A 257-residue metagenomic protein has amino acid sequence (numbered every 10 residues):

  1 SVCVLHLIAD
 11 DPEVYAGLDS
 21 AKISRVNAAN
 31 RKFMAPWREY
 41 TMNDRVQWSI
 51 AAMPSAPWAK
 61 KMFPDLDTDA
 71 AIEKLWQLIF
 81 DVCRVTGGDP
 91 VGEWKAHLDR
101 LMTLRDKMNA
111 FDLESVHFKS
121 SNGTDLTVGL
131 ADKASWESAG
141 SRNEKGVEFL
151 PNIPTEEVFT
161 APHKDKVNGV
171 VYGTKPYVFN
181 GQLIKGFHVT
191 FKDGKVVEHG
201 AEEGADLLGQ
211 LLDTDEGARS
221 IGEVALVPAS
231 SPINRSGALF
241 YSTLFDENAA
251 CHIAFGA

Functional and structural regions predicted by a protein language model:
S1-V167: Active-site bordering "gate/hinge" segments that shape substrate access to catalytic or cofactor-binding pockets
V4-H6, S49, H117, T127 (+5 more regions): Structured core elements
D10-P12, S55, G123, K133-S135 (+5 more regions): Short, glycine-/Ser/Thr-/acidic-enriched flexible segments
N109-F111, K164, N180-Q182, G217 (+1 more regions): Short solvent-exposed loop/turn micro-motifs enriched in small/polar/acidic residues
V158-Q210: Long, well-ordered mid-to-C-terminal structural blocks that present hydrophobic/aromatic surfaces
E198-G256: Dual-mode signal for accessory low-complexity, basic/Gly-rich regions
